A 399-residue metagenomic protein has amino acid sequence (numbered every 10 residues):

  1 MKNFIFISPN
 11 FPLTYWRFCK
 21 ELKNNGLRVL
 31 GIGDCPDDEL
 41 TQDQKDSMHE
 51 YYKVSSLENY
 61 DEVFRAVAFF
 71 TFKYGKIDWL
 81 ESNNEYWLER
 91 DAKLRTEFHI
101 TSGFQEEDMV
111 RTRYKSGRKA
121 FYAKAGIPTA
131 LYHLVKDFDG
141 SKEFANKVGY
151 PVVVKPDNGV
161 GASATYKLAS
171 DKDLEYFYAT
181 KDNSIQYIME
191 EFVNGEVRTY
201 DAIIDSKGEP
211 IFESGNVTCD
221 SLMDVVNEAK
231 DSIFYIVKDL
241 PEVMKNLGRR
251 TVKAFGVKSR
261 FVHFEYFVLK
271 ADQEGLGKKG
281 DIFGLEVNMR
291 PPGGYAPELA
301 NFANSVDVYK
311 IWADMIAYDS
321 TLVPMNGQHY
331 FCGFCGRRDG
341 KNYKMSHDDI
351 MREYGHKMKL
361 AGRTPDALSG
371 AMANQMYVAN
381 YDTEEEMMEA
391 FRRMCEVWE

Functional and structural regions predicted by a protein language model:
M1-Q105, T321, E385-E386, A390-V397: ATP-binding N-terminal substructure of ATP-dependent carboxylate-amine bond-forming enzymes
Y51-E58, H133-D137, Y166-A169: Short acidic-hydrophobic, aromatic-tinged amphipathic segments that line or gate anion-handling sites
E62, G140-S141, D173: Short acidic active-site motifs
F70-I77, K147-V148, D182-S184: Glycine-rich phosphate-binding loop signature in dinucleotide/nucleotide-binding domains
R95-A164: A conserved helix-loop-beta module that forms one wall/lid of the active-site cleft in ATP-utilizing catalytic domains
P128-A130, P151-V154, S163-T199, S221-S232 (+2 more regions): Conserved ATP-binding module of the ATP-grasp superfamily
E191-V257, F261, V268, D272 (+4 more regions): ATP-dependent carboxylate/phosphate-activation module, predominantly the ATP-grasp catalytic core and closely related
A313-E399: Peripheral (often C-terminal) accessory segments that flank ATP-dependent C-N-forming ligase machineries
